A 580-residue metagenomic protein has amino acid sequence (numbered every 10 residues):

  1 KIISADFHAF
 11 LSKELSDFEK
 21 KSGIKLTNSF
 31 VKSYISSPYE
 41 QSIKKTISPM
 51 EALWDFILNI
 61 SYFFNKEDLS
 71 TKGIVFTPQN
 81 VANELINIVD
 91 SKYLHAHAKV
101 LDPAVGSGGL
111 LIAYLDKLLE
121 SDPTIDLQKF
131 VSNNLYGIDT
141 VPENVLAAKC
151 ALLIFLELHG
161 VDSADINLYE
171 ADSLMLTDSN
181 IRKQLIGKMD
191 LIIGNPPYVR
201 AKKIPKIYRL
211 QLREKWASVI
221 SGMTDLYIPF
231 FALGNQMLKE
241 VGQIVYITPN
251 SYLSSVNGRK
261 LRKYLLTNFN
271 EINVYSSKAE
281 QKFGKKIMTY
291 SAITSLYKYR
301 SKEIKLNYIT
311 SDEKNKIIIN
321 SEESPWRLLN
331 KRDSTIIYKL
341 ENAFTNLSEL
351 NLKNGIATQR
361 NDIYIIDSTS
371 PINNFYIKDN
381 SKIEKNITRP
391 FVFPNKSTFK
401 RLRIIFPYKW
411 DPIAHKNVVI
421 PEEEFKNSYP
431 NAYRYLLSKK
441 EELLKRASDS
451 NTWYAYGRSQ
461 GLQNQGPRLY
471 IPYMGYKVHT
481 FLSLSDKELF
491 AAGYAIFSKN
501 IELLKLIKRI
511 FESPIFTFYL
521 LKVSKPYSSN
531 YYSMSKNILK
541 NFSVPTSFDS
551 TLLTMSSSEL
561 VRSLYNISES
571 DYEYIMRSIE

Functional and structural regions predicted by a protein language model:
K1-A151, T177, P196, Y227-F230 (+2 more regions): Class I S-adenosyl-L-methionine
T77-V81, V105-I112, T140, V145 (+4 more regions): Signature of N6-adenine DNA methyltransferases within the class I
E84, I88-K92, A113-K117, S121 (+15 more regions): Generic, well-ordered alpha-helical scaffold segments in large soluble proteins
F130-V131, S163, I287-S291, L489-A491 (+1 more regions): Short, solvent-exposed loop/turn segments at the edges of secondary structure
P142, S301, S397, E441 (+3 more regions): Short, glycine-/Ser/Thr-/acidic-enriched flexible segments
S276, P472-L489, T517-S529: Short, ligand-facing micro-motifs at secondary-structure edges
A292-R468, Y532-S533, I538, M555-E573: C-terminal substrate-recognition regions of SAM-dependent nucleic acid methyltransferases
A495-N541: Basic, amphipathic alpha-helical recognition segments used for DNA target recognition
